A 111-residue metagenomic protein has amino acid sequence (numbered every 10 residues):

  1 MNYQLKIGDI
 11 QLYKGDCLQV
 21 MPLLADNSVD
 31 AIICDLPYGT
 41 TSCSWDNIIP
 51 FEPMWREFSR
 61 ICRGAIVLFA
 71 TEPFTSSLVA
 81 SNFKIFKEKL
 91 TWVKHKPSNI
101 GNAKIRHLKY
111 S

Functional and structural regions predicted by a protein language model:
M1-S111: Core catalytic lobe of class I
